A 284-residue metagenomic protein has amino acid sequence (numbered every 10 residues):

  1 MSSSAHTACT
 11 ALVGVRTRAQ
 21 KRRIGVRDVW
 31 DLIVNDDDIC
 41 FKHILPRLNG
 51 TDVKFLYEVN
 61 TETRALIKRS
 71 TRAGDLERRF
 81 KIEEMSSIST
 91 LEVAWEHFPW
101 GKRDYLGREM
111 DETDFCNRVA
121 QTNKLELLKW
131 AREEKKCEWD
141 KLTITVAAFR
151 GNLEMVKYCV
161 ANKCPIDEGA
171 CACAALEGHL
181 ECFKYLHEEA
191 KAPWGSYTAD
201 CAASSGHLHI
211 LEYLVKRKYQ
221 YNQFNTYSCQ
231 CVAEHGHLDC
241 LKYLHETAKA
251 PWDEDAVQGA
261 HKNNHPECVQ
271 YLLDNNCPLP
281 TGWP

Functional and structural regions predicted by a protein language model:
M1-P284: Ankyrin repeat (ANK) tandem alpha-helical domains that serve as protein-protein interaction scaffolds, prominent
